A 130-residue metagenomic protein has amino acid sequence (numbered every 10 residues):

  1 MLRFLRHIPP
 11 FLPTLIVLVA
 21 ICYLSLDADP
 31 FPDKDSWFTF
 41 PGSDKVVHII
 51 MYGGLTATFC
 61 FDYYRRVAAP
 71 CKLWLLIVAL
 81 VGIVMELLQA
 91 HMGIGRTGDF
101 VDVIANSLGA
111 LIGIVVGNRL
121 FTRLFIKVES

Functional and structural regions predicted by a protein language model:
M1-F61: "…centered on the first transmembrane helix and the immediately adjacent amphipathic helix/loop
I8-P9, R66-L73, R96-F100: Membrane-helix interface segments
P13-S25, L73-H91: Small-polar-interrupted transmembrane alpha-helices in polytopic inner-membrane proteins
L26-A28, Y64, G93, F121: Short helix-capping/hinge motifs at transmembrane helix termini and TM-loop junctions
D27, T58, L80, V84 (+3 more regions): Residues within alpha-helical transmembrane segments of multi-pass membrane proteins, especially transporters, ion
P32-S36, M85-L111: Interfacial helix-loop-helix junctions of multi-pass membrane proteins
M51-R65, G109-F121: Membrane-interfacial alpha-helical segments at the cytosolic side of multi-pass membrane proteins
L124-S130: Short, charged juxtamembrane terminal tails flanking transmembrane helices
